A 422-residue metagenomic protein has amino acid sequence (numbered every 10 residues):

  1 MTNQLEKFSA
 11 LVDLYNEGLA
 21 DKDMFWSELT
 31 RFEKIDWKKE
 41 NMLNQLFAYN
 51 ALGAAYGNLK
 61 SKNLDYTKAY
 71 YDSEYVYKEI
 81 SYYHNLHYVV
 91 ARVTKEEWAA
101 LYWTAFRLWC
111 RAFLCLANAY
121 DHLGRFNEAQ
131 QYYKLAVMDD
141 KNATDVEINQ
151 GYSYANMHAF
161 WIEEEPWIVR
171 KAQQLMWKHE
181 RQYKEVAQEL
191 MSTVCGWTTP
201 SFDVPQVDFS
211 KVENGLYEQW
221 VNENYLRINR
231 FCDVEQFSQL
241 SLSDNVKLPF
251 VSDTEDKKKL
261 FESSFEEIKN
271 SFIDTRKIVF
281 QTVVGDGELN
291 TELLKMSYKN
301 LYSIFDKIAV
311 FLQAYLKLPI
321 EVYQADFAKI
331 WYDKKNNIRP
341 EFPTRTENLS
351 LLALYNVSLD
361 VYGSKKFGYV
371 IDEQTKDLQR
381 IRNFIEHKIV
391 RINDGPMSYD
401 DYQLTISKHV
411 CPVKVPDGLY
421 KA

Functional and structural regions predicted by a protein language model:
M1-L19, K39-A69, A91, A100-H122 (+2 more regions): Amphipathic alpha-helical repeat scaffolds of TPR domains
Y15-G18, K60-L64, V279-G285, Y315 (+1 more regions): Secondary-structure edge/capping motif, primarily at the C-terminal ends of alpha-helices and the immediately following
Y15-W37, A69-E96, L123-L135, E164-K171: Helix-turn-helix repeat elements of alpha-solenoid scaffolds
I35, L86-H87, Y102, A136 (+2 more regions): Canonical positions in the second alpha-helix
A55-L64, A119-G124, H158-F160, L294 (+1 more regions): Extended, well-ordered alpha-helical segments in internal regulatory regions
L59-S81, V284-E288: Short coil/linker segments at helix-helix boundaries
I162-S263, T291, P319-A422: Acidic, Ser/Thr/Gly/Pro-rich intrinsically disordered interaction regions
S264-K317: Short, hydrophobic, well-ordered secondary-structure elements
